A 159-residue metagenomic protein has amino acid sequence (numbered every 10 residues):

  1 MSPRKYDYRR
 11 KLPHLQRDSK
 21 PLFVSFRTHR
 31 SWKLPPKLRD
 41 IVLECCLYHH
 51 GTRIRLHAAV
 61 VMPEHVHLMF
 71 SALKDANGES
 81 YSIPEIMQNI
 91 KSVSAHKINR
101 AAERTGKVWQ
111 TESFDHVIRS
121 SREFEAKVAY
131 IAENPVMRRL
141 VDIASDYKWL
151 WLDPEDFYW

Functional and structural regions predicted by a protein language model:
M1-W159: Short catalytic/metal-binding and nucleic-acid-binding patches
